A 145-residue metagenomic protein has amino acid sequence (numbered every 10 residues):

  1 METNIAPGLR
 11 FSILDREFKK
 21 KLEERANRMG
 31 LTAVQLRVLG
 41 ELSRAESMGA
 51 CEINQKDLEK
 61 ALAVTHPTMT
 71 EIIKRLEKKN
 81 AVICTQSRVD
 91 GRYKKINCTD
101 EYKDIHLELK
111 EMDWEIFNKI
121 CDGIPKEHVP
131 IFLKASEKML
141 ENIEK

Functional and structural regions predicted by a protein language model:
M1, G49, K126-K145: C-terminal regulatory/oligomerization modules of transcriptional regulators
M1-M29, K79: N-terminal leader segment of winged-helix/HTH proteins
K20-T65: N-terminal helix-turn-helix DNA-binding core of bacterial DNA-binding proteins
Q55, I73-K74: Short, hydrophobic-biased segments on the C-terminal half of alpha helices that form "recognition helices"
K74-K134: Charged, amphipathic alpha-helical coiled-coil/dimerization segments
